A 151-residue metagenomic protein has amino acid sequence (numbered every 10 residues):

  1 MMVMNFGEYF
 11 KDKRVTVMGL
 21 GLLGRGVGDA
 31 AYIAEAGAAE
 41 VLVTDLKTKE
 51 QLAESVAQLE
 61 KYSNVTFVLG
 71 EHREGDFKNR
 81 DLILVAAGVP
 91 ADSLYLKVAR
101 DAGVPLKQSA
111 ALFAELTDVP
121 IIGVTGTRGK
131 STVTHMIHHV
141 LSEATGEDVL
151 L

Functional and structural regions predicted by a protein language model:
M1-Q108, L112: N-terminal leader/targeting and accessory segments in enzymes
G75-K78, A87-L151: Phosphate-binding loop of NTP-binding sites
